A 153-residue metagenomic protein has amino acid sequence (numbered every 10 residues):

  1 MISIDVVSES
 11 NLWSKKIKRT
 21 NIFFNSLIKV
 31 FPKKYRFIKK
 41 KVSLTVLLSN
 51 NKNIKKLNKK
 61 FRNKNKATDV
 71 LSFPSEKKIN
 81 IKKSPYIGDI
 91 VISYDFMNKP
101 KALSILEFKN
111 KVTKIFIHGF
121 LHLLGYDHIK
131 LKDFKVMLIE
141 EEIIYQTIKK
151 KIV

Functional and structural regions predicted by a protein language model:
M1-T113, L123-V153: An acidic/histidine-cluster motif and surrounding catalytic segment that typifies divalent-metal-assisted enzyme active
